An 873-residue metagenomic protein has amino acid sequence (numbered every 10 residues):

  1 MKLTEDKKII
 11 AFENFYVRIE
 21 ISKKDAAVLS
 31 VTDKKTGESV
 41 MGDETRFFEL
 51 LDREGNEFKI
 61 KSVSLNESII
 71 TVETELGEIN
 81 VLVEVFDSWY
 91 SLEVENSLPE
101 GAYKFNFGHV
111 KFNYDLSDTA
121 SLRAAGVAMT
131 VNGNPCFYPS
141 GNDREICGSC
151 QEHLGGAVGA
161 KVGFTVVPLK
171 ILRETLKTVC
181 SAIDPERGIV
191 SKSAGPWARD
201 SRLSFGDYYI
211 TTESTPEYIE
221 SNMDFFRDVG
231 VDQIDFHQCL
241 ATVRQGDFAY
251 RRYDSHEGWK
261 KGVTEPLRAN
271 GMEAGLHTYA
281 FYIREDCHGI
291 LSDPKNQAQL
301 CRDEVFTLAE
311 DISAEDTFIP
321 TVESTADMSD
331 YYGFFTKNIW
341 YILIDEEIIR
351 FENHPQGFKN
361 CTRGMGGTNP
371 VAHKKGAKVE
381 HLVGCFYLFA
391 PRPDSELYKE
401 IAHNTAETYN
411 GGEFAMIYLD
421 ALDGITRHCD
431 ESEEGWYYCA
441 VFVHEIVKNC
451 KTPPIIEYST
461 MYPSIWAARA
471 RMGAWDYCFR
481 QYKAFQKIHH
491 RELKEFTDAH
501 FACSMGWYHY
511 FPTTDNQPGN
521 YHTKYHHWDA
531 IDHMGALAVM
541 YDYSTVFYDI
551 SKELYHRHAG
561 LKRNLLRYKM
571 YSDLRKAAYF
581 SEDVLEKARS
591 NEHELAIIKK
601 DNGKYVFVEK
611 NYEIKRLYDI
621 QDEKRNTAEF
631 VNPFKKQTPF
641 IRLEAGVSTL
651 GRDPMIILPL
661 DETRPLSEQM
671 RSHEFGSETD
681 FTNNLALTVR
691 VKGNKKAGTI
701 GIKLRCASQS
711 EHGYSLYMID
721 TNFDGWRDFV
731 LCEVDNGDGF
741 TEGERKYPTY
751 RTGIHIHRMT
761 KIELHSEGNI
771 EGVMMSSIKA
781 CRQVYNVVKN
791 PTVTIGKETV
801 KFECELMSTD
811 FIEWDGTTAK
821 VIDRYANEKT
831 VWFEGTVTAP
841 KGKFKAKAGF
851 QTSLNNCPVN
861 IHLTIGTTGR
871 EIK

Functional and structural regions predicted by a protein language model:
I10-I234, W259-G262, P266-A274, A415-M416 (+10 more regions): Carbohydrate-recognition beta-sandwich/jelly-roll modules in extracellular/periplasmic carbohydrate-active proteins
T175-S193, G230-D235, W259-E304, K375 (+2 more regions): Glycine-rich, aromatic-flanked loop segments that form ligand/cofactor-binding clefts across common enzyme folds
R202-E304, V383-A406, N410-W436: Aromatic-lined carbohydrate-binding/catalytic grooves of carbohydrate-active enzymes
K260-R284, Q299-V305, Y462, A536-L537 (+1 more regions): Carbohydrate-binding surfaces of carbohydrate-active enzymes
A280, R284-P370, L617-Y618, V647: Autoprocessing Asn-cyclization modules and mimics
I290-E304, C385-E400, V447-H556, V584: Glycan-recognition surfaces
A314, T321-S324, S329-D330, R363-K375 (+2 more regions): Intrinsically disordered, low-complexity segments enriched in serine, threonine, and glycine
E613-Y785: Beta-rich carbohydrate-recognition modules and glycan-binding surfaces
